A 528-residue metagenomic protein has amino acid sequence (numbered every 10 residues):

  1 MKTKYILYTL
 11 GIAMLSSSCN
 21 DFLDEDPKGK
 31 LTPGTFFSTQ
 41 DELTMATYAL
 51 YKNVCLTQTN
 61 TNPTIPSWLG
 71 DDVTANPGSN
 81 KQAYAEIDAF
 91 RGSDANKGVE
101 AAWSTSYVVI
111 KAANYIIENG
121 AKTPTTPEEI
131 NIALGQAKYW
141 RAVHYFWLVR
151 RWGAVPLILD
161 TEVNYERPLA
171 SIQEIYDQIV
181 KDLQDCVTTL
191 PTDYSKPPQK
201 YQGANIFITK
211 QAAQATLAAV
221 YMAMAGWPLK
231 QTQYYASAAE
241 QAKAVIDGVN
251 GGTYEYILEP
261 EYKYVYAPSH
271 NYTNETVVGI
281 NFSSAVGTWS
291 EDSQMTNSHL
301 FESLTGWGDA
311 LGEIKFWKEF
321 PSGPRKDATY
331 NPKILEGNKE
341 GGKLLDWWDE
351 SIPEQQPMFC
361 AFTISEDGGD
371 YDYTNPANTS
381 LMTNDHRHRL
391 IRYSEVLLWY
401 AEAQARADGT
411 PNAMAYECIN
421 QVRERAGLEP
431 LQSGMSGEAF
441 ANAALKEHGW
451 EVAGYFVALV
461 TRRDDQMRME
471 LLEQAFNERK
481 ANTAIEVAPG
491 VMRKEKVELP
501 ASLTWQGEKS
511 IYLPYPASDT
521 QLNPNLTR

Functional and structural regions predicted by a protein language model:
T3-Y5, A13-D41, I179, A218 (+2 more regions): Bacterial Sec-dependent N-terminal signal peptides
G34, T61-G78, I158, P191-Q211 (+4 more regions): Short, surface-exposed recognition loops and adjoining beta-strand edges that mediate ligand/DNA contacts, enriched
Q40-Q58, S79-W152, Y165-D177, L183-P198 (+3 more regions): Conserved, well-structured interaction surfaces
D41-E42, T47, Y51, C55-Q58 (+5 more regions): Elongated scaffold/linker segments in the mid-to-C-terminal portions of large proteins
A102-T105, A170-I175, A225-S237, G409-P411: Short coil/turn connectors between adjacent alpha-helices in alpha-solenoid helical repeat scaffolds
L134, R141, L217, M224 (+2 more regions): Structural register within alpha-helical repeat arrays
A415-I485: C-terminal structured "cap/appendage" subdomains that terminate the fold
